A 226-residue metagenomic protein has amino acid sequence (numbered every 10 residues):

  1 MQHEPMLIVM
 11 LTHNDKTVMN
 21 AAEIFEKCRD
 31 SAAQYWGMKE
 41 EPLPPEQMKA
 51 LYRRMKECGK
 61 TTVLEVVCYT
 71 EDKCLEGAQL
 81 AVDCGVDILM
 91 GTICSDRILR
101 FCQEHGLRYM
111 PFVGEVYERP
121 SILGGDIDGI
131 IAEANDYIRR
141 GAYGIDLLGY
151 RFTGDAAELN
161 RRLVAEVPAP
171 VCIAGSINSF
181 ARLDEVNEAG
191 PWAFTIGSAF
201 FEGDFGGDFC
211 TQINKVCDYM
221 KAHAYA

Functional and structural regions predicted by a protein language model:
M1-T12, Y52-K60, F101-I122, A156-A165: N-terminal small/glycine-rich loop or linker at the start of catalytic domains across soluble metabolic enzymes
M1-T62, Y69-D72, A78-G85, I138-R139 (+2 more regions): Conserved N-terminal beta1-alpha1 strand-loop-helix module at the mouth
P5-T12, Q34-M38, T62-V66, I88-G91 (+4 more regions): Hydrophobic faces of well-ordered beta-strands that scaffold small-molecule active sites in alpha/beta enzyme cores
L11-M19, L64-K73, T92, V113-E115 (+2 more regions): Glycine-rich beta-to-alpha transition loops that act as phosphate-gripper elements at the mouths of alpha/beta enzyme
M55, L99-R108, D184-A189, I196-A226: C-terminal helical cap(s) of enzyme catalytic domains, especially alpha/beta-barrels
G59, V67, D72-F152, D218-K221: Conserved anion-binding
E71-D83, G125-G129, L159, A165-I196: Catalytic cores of alpha/beta
C84-R97, R140-F152, S176-I177, N187-Q212: Glycine-rich phosphate-binding active-site loops on the catalytic face of alpha/beta enzymes
